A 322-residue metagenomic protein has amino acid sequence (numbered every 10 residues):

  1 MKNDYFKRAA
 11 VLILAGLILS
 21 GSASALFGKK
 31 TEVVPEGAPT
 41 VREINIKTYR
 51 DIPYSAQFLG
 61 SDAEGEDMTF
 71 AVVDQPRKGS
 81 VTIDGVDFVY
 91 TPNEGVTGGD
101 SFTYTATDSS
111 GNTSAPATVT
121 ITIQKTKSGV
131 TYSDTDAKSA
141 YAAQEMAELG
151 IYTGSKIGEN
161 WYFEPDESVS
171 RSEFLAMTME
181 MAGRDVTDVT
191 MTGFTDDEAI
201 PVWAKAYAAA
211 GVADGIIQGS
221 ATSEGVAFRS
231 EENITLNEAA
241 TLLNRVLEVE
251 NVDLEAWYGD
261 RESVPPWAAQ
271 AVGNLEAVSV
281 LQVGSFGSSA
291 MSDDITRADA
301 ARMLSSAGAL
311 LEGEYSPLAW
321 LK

Functional and structural regions predicted by a protein language model:
K2-A10: Bacterial N-terminal signal peptides that target proteins for export
I13, L17-A38, R42-R50, T120-A140 (+6 more regions): Feature responds to low-complexity, polar/acidic, surface-exposed segments characteristic of secreted/exported proteins
V34-V73: Extracellular ectodomain surface segments
R42, G99-D100, N112-V119: Extracellular and select intracellular beta-sandwich modules with Ser/Thr-enriched, small-residue motifs on
S55, G99-T103: Short, conserved beta-strand segments of beta-strand-rich sandwich/propeller modules, principally
V72-V86, S155: Low-complexity "stalk/linker" and mucin-like segments enriched in Ser/Thr/Pro/Ala/Gly
P92, A106-D108: Conserved structural position at the C-terminal beta-strand of extracellular beta-sandwich adhesion modules
E94-G98: Surface-exposed, short loops/turns at beta-strand junctions within beta-sandwich domains
